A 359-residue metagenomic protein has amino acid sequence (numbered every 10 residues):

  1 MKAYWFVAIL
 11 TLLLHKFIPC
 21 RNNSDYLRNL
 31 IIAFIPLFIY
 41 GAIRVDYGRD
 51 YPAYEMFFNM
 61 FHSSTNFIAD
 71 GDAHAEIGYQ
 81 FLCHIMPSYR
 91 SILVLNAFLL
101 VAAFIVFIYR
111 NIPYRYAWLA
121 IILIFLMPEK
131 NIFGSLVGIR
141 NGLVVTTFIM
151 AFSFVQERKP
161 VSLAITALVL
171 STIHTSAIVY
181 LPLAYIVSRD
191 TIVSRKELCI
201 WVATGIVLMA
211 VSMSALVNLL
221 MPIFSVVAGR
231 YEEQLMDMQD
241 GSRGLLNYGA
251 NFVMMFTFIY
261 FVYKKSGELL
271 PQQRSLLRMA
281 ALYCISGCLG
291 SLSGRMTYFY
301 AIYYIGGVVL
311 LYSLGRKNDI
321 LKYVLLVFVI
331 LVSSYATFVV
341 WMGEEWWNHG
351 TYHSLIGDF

Functional and structural regions predicted by a protein language model:
I18-A97, A336-F359: TM-lumen/periplasm interface segments of multi-pass membrane proteins, especially the first transmembrane helix
S24-D25, I108-L126: Transmembrane-helix signature of polytopic, membrane-embedded enzymes that assemble or transfer cell-envelope glycans
Y47, P52-M56, F61-S64, Q80 (+2 more regions): Alpha-helical transmembrane segments and terminal signal-anchor/GPI-anchor hydrophobic tails, characterized by long
I92-L95, N131-R140, S293-M296: Membrane-embedded glycan-lipid processing machinery
L95-I112: Transmembrane-helix motifs of polytopic, lipid-linked glycan transferases
A117-G138, G142-F148: Membrane-embedded helix bundles of polyisoprenyl
F148-V161: Membrane-interface transmembrane helices that cradle and orient dolichyl/undecaprenyl
L163-I165, S176-V187: Transmembrane-embedded, aromatic-rich helix segments that form part of the hydrophobic channel/pocket engaging
